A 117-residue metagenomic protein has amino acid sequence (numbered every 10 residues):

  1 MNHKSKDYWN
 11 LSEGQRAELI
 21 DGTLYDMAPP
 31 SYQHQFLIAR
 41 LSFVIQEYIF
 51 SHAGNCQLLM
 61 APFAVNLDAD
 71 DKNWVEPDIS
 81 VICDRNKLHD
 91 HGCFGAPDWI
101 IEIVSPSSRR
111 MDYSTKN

Functional and structural regions predicted by a protein language model:
M1-N117: Gly/Pro/Ser/Thr-rich low-complexity, intrinsically disordered segments predominantly at protein N-termini
